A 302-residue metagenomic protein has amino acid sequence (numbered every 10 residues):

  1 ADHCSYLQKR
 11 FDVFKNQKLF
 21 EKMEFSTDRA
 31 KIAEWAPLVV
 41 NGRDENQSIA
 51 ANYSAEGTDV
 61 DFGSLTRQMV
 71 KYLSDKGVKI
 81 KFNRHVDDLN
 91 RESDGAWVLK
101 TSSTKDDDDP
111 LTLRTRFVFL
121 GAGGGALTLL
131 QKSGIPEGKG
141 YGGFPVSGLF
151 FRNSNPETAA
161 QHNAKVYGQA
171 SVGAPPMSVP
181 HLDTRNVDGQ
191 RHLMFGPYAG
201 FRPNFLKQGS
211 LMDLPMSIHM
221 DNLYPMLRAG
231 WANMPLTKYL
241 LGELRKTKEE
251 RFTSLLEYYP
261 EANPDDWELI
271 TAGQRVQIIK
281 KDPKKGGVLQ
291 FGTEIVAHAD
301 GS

Functional and structural regions predicted by a protein language model:
D2-K71, D75-K76, K81, L89-G95 (+1 more regions): Flavin (FAD/FMN) cofactor-binding and adjacent substrate-gating region of FAD-dependent oxidoreductase domains
M23-P37, V146, S154-P156, R228-G301: Flavin (FAD/FMN) cofactor-binding core of flavoprotein oxidoreductases
S54, L99-T104, K280: Short beta-strand segments that buttress and anchor functional surface loops
N83-D87, S102-K105: Conserved SAM/SAH-binding loop
K105-F117: Core beta-strand elements of the Rossmann-like FAD/NAD(P) dinucleotide-binding domain in flavoenzyme oxidoreductases
L120-I135: Flavin (primarily FAD) binding-site architecture
P136-K165: Central beta-strand plus flanking loop segment that forms part of the substrate or channel wall within the catalytic
A159-Q274: Active-site lid/adjacent beta-loop-alpha segment flanking the redox-cofactor pocket in flavoenzymes
